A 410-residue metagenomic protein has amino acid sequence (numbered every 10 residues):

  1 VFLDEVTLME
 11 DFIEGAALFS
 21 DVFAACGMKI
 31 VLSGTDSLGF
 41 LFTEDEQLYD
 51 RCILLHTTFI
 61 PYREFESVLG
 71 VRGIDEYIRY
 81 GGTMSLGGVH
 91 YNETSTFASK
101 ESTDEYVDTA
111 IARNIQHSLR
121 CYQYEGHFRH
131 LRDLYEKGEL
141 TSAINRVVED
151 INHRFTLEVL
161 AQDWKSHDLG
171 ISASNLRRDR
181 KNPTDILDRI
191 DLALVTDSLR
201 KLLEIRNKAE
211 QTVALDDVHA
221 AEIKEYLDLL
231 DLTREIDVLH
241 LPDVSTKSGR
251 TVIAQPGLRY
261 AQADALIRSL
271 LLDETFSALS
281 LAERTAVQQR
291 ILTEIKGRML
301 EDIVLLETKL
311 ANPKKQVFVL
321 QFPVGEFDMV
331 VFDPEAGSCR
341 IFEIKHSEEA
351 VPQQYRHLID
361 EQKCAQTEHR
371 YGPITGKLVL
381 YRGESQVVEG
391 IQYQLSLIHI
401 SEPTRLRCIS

Functional and structural regions predicted by a protein language model:
T7-I30, L358: Conserved Walker B catalytic segment
V22-E44: Sensor-1/coupling segment of RecA-like P-loop NTPase cores
F42-P183: Interdomain motor-coupling "hinge/lid" segment immediately C-terminal to the ATP-binding subdomain of NTP-driven enzymes
C121-G325: Accessory nucleic acid-recognition modules appended to NTPase machines
T308, F327-P352: Conserved catalytic cores of phosphodiester-cleaving nucleases, focusing on short active-site segments
H346-L395: Catalytic cores of nucleic-acid endonucleases
I398-S410: Single conserved hydrophobic/aromatic residue that forms the stacking wall/gate of nucleotide- or nucleobase-binding
